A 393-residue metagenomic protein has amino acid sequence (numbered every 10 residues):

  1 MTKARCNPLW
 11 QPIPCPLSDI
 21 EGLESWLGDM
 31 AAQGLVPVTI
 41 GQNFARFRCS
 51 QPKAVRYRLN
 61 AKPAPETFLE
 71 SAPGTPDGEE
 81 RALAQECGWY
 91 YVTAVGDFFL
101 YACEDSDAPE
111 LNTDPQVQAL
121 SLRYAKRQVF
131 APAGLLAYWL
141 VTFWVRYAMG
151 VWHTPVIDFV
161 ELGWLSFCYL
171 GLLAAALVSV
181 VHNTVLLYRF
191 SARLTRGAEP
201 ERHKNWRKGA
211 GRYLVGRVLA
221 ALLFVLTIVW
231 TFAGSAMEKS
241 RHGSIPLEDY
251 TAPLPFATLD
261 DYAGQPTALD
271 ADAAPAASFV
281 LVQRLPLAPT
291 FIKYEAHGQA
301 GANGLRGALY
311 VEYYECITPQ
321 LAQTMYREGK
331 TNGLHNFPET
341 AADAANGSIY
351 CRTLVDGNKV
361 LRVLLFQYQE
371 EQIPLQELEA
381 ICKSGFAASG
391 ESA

Functional and structural regions predicted by a protein language model:
M1-P63: N-terminal extramembrane/targeting module of integral membrane proteins
C87-T113: Extended, hydrophilic extramembrane loops/domains of integral membrane proteins
C103-W139, F143, S166: Cytosolic-side membrane-insertion boundary helix
V129-A148, L173-A176, A221-V229: Canonical alpha-helical transmembrane segments of integral membrane proteins
T142, I157-R196: Membrane-embedded alpha-helical segments of integral membrane proteins
H203-K239: Internal/C-terminal transmembrane anchor helices
L247-Y350, D356: Short, solvent-exposed recognition patches
N336-A393: A short, solvent-exposed beta-edge/loop patch
